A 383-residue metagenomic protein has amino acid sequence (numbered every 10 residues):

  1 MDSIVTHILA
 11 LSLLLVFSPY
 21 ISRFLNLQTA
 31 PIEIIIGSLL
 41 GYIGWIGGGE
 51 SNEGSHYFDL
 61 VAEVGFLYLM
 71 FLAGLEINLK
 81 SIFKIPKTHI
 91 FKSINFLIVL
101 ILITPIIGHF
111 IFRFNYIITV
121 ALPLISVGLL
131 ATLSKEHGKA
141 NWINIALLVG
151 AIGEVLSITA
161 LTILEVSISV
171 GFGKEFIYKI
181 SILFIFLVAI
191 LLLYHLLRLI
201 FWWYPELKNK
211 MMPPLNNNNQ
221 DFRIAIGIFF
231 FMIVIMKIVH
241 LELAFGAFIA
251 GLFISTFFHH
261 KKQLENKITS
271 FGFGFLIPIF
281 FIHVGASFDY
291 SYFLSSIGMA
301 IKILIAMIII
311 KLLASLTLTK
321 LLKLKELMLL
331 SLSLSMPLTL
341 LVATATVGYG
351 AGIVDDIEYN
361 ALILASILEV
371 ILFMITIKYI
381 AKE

Functional and structural regions predicted by a protein language model:
S3-P19, H56, I77-Y116, G171-I190 (+3 more regions): Entry/N-cap segments of selected transmembrane alpha helices and their immediately preceding amphipathic helices
L13-L25, M70-I85, G128-I145, Y194-K208 (+3 more regions): C-terminal ends of transmembrane helices
I21-L25, T29, L40-T88, W203 (+1 more regions): Membrane-interface junctions of multi-pass transporters
L27, I77-T88, F110-F114, L133-I145 (+6 more regions): Juxtamembrane helix-boundary/capping and inter-helix hinge elements in multi-pass membrane proteins
L27-I36, K84-V99, N141-I152, K208-M211 (+3 more regions): Cytoplasmic-side transmembrane-helix entry/capping segments in multi-pass membrane proteins
W45-G48, I103-I107, S157-V170, I228-L241 (+2 more regions): Hydrophobic alpha-helical transmembrane segments in multi-pass integral membrane proteins
V99, L122-A146, I152-A160, I310-T317 (+2 more regions): Short helical (or helix-break) motifs at transmembrane helix termini and adjacent helical loops in multi-pass membrane
I303-I305, I309-E383: C-terminal transmembrane helix pair
